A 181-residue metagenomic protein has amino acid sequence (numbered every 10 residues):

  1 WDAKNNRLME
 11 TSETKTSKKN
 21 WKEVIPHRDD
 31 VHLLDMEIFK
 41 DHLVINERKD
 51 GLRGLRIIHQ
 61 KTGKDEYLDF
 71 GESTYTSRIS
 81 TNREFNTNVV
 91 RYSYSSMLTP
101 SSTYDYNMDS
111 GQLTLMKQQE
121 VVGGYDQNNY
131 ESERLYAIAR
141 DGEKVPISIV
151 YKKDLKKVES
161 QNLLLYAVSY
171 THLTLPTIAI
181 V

Functional and structural regions predicted by a protein language model:
K4, H32: Beta-rich catalytic cores
M9-S12: Beta-propeller blade signature
E23, L34-D35, N46, R53-I58 (+1 more regions): Non-catalytic accessory segments flanking enzyme active sites
S160-S169: Short beta-strand element of the alpha/beta-hydrolase
T171-T177: Conserved small/polar residues in nucleotide/adenosyl-binding loops
